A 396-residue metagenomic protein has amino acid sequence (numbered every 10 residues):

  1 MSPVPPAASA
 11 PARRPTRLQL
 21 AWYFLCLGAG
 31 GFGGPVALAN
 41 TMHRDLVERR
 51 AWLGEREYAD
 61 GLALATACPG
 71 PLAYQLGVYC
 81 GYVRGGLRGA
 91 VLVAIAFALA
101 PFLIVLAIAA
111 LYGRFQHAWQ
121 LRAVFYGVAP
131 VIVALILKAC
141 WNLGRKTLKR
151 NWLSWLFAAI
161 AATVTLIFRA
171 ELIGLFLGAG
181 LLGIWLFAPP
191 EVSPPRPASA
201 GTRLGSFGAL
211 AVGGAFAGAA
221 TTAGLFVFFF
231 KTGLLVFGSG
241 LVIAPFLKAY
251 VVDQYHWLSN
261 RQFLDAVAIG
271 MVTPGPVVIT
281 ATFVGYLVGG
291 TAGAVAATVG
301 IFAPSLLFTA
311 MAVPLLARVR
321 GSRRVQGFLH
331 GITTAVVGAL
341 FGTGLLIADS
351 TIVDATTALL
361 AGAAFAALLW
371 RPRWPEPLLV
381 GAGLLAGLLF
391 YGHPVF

Functional and structural regions predicted by a protein language model:
M1-C68, Y79-T273, V277-F396: Multi-pass membrane proteins that catalyze or facilitate reactions on polyprenyl-/lipid-phosphate substrates and their
Q75: GIY-YIG nuclease signature motif recognition
